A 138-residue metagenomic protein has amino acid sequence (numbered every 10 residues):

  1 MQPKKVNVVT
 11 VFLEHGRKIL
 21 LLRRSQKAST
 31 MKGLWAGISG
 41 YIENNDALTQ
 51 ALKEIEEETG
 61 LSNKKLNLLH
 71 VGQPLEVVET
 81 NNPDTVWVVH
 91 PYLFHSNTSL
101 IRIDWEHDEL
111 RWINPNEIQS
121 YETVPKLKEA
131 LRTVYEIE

Functional and structural regions predicted by a protein language model:
M1-L20, I38-E43, L93: Conserved N-terminal beta-strand and adjoining loop/helix that marks the start of the Nudix/MutT-like hydrolase domain
V6, H15-R17, G72-L100, R111: Active-site-adjacent beta-strand/loop module that shapes the phosphate/pyrophosphate-binding cleft
V6-V8, T85, E106-H107, L127: A short beta-loop-beta micro-motif enriched in histidine and acidic residues
K18-E58: Conserved Nudix-box catalytic region and its N-terminal flanking loop in Nudix hydrolases and closely related
G33-G37, N44, V77-D84, P115 (+1 more regions): Functional cleft and adjacent loop/helix regions within the main domain that mediate ligand binding or catalysis
S62-Q73: A short coil-to-beta-strand element that immediately follows conserved catalytic motifs
L93, R102-V134: NUDIX/MutT-family hydrolases
